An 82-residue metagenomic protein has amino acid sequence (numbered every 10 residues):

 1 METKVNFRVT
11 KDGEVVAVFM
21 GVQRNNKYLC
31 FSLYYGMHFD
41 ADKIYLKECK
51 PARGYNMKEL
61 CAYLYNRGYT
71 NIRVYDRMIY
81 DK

Functional and structural regions predicted by a protein language model:
M1-K4, R24-N26: A short, compositionally biased
T3-G13: A short beta-strand micro-motif
D12-E14, N26, D76: Intrinsic-disorder/low-complexity loop/linker signature
V16-A62: Acidic, low-complexity, intrinsically disordered interaction modules
L60-K82: Short, surface-exposed polybasic-and-hydrophobic patches located at secondary-structure transitions
